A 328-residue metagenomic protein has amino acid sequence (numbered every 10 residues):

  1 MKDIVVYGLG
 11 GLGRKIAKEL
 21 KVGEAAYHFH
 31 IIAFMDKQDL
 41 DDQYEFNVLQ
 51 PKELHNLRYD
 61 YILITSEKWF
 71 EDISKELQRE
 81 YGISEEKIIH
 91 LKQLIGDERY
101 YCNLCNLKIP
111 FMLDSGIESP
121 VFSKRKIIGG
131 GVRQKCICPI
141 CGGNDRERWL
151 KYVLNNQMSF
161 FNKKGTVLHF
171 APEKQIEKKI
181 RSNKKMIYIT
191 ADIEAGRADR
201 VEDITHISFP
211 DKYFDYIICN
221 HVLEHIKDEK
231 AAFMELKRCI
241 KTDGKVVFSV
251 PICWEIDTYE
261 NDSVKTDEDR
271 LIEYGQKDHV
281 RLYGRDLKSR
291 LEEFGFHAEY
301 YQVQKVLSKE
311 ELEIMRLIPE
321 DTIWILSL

Functional and structural regions predicted by a protein language model:
M1-I95: Hydrophobic, well-ordered beta-alpha structural blocks that scaffold small-molecule cofactor pockets
K2-D3, K164-H169, K241: Residues that mark the start of a beta-strand
E24-I31, K184-I187, F296-H297: A generic structural motif
Y81-K87, G165, K184-M186, G244: A short helix->loop->beta-strand "cap" motif at the edges of active sites that frequently abuts
Q93-S208, K309-S327: Conserved N-terminal segment of class I S-adenosyl-L-methionine
D97-Y100, L107, K227-E235, K241 (+1 more regions): S-adenosyl-L-methionine-dependent methyltransferase catalytic module, highlighting the catalytic core
T205-I217: A short acidic, Gly/Pro-enriched loop at the edge of an enzyme's catalytic core that lines a small-molecule cofactor
D215-K227: A short SAM/SAH-binding and catalytic strip from SAM-dependent methyltransferases
